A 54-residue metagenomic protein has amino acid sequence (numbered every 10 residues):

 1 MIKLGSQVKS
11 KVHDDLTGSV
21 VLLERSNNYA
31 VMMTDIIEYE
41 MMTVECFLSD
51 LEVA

Functional and structural regions predicted by a protein language model:
K3-V53: Basic/aromatic-rich interaction segments and small domains that mediate binding to polyanionic partners
